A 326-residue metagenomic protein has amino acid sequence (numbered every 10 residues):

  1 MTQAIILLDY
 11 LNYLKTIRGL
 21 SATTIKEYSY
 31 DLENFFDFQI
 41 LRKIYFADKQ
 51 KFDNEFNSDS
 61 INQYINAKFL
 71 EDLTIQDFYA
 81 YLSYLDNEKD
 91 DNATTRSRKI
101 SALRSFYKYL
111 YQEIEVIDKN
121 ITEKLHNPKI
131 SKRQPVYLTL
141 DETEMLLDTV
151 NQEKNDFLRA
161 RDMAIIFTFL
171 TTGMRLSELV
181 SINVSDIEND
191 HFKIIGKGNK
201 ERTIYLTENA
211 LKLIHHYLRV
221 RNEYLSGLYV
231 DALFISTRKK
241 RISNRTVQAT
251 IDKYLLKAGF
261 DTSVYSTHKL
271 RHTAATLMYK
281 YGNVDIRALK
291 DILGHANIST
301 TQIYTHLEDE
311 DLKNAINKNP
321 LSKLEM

Functional and structural regions predicted by a protein language model:
M1-M326: Conserved catalytic core of the tyrosine transesterase superfamily
